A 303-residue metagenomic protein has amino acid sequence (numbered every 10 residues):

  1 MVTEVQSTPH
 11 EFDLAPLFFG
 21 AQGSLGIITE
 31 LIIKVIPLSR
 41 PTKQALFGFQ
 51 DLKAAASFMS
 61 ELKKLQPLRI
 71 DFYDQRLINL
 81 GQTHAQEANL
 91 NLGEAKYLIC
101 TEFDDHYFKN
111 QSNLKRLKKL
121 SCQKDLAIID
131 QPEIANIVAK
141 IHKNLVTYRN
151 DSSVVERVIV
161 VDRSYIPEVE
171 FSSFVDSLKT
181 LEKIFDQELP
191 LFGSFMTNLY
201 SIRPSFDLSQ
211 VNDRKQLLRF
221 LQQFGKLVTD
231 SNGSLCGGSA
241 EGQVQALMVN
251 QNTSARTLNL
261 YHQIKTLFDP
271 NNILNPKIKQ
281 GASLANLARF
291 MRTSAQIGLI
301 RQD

Functional and structural regions predicted by a protein language model:
M1-Q66, D71, I273-G281, A285-D303: FAD-binding subdomain of flavoenzyme oxidoreductases
Y73-D303: Conserved glycine-rich FAD pyrophosphate-binding loop
